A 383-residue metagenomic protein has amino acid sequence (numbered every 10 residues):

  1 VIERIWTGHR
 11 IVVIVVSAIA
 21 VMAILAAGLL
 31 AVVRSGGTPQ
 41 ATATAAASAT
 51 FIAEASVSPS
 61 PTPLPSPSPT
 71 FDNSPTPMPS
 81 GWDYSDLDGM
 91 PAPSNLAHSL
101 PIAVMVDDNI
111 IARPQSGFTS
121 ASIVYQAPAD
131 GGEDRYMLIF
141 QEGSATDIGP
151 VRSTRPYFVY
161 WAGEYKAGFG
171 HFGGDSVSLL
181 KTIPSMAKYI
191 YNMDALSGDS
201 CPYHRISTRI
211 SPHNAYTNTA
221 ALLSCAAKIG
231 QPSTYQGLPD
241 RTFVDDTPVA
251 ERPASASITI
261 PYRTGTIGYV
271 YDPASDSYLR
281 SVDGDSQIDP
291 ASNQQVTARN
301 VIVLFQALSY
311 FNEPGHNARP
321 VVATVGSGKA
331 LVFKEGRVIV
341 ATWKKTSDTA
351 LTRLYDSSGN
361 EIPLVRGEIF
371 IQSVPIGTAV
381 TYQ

Functional and structural regions predicted by a protein language model:
I2, P69-N73, M78-Y125, D130-Q383: A surface/extracellular/periplasmic glyco- and lipid-processing/surface-interacting theme
I2, W6, S35-T38: Short, aromatic- and cysteine-enriched interfacial helices/patches that mediate contacts at lipid membranes
I5-I19: N-terminal Sec-pathway targeting helices
G8, I24, E54, K329-V332: Generic hydrophobic/packing signal
A20-I24, L354: N-terminal export/assembly leader peptides and their processing motifs that target proteins to secretory
I24-A41: Hydrophobic single-pass membrane-insertion segments
T38-S80, S94: Ser/Thr-rich, Proline-interspersed low-complexity disordered segments
